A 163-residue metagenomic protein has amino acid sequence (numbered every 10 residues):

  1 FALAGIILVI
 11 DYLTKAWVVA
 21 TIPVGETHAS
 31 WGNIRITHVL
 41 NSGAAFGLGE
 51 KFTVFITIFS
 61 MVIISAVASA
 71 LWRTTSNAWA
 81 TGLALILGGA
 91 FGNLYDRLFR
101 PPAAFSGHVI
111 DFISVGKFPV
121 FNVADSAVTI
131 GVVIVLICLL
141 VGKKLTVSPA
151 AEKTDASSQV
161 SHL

Functional and structural regions predicted by a protein language model:
F1-L163: Alpha-helical transmembrane bundles and membrane-interface segments of multipass inner-membrane proteins
